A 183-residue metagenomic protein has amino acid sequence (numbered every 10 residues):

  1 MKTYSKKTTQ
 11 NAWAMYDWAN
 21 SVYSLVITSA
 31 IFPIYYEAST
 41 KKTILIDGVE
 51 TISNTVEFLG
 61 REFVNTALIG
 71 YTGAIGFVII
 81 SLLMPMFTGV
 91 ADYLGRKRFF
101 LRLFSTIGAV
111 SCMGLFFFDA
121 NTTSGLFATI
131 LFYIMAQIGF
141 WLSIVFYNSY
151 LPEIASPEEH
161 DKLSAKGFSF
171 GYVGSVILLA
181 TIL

Functional and structural regions predicted by a protein language model:
K2-L183: Membrane-embedded alpha-helical bundles of multi-pass transporters/translocases, especially carrier/permease families
